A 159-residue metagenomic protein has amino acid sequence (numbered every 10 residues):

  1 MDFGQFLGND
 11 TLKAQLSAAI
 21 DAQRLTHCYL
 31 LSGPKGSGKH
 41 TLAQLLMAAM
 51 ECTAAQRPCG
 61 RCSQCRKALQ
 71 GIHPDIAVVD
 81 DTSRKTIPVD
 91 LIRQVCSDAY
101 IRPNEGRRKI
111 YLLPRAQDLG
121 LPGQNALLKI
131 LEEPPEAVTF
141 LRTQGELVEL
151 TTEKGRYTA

Functional and structural regions predicted by a protein language model:
D2-K129: Clamp-loader machinery-focused feature within the broader ASCE/P-loop NTPase space
L119-G120, P134, E149: Catalytic P-loop NTPase motifs of RecA-like helicase/translocase cores
A126-L131, E149-E153: Short regulatory helix/loop adjacent to the ATP-binding pocket of P-loop NTPases
K129-P134, A159: A broadly tuned preference for mixed-charge, low-complexity surface segments
P135-T139: His-Asp phosphorelay/catalytic-motif detector in bacterial-type signaling
R142, E146-E153, A159: Long, charge-dense, solvent-exposed interaction surfaces that engage phosphate-rich ligands
